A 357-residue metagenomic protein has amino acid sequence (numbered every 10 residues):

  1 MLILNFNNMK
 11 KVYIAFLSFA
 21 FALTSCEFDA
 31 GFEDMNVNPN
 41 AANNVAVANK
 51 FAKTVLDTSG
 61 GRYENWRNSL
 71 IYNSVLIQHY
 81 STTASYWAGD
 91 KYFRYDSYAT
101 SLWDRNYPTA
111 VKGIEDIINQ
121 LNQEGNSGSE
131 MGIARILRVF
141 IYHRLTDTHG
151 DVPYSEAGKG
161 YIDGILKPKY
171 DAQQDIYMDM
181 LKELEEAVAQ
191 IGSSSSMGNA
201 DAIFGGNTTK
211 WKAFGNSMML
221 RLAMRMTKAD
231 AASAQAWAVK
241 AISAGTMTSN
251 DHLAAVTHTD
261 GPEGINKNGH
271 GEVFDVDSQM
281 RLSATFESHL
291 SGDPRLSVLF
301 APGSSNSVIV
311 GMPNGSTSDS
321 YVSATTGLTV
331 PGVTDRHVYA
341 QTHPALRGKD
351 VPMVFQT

Functional and structural regions predicted by a protein language model:
M1-N36: Bacterial Sec-dependent N-terminal signal peptides
M9, E33-A42, S297, V354: A generic signature of intrinsically disordered, low-complexity regions enriched in glycine/proline and charged/polar
K11, S25, L76-I77, V256: Intrinsically disordered, low-complexity regions enriched for glutamine and histidine
I14-A15, I71, Y142, R225: General helical structural elements
A20-F21, Y63, A231, G303: Alpha-helical transmembrane segments and their juxtamembrane interfaces
C26-S81, S85, R94, R105-P108 (+3 more regions): Membrane-proximal, proline-rich intrinsically disordered regions
N44-V45, Y80-L137, I141-T357: Structured, solvent-exposed acidic/aromatic patches
